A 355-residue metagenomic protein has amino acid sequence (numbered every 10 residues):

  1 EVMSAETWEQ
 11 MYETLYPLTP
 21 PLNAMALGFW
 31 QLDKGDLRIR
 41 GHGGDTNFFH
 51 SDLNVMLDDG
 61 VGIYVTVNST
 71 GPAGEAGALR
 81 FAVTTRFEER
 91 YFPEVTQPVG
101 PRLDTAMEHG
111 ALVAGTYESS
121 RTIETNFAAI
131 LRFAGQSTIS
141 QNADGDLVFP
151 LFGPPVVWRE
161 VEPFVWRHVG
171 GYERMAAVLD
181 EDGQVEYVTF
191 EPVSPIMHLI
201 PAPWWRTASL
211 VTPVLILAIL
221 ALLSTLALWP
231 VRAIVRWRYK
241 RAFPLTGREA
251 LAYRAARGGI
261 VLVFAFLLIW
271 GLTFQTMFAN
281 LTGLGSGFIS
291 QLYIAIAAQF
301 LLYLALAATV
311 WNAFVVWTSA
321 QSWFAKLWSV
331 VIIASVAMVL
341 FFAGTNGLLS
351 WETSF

Functional and structural regions predicted by a protein language model:
E1-F133, T138-P244: Catalytic loop of the DD-peptidase/beta-lactamase superfamily, centered on the K-T-G motif and neighboring
W205, L284-A295: Membrane-interface segments at the starts/ends of alpha-helical transmembrane spans
L220-L228, A298-N312: Hydrophobic cores of alpha-helical transmembrane segments in multi-pass inner/ER membrane proteins, independent
A221-V263, T318-S319, W323: Juxtamembrane interface at the cytosolic side of transmembrane helices
P230-W237, L268-L281, L348: Membrane-helix interface motif
L245-L268, Y293-A297, K326-L340: Transmembrane alpha-helical segments of multi-pass membrane proteins
L306-I332: Membrane-helix boundary connector in multi-pass membrane proteins
F342-F355: Juxtamembrane boundary at the C-terminal end of a transmembrane helix
